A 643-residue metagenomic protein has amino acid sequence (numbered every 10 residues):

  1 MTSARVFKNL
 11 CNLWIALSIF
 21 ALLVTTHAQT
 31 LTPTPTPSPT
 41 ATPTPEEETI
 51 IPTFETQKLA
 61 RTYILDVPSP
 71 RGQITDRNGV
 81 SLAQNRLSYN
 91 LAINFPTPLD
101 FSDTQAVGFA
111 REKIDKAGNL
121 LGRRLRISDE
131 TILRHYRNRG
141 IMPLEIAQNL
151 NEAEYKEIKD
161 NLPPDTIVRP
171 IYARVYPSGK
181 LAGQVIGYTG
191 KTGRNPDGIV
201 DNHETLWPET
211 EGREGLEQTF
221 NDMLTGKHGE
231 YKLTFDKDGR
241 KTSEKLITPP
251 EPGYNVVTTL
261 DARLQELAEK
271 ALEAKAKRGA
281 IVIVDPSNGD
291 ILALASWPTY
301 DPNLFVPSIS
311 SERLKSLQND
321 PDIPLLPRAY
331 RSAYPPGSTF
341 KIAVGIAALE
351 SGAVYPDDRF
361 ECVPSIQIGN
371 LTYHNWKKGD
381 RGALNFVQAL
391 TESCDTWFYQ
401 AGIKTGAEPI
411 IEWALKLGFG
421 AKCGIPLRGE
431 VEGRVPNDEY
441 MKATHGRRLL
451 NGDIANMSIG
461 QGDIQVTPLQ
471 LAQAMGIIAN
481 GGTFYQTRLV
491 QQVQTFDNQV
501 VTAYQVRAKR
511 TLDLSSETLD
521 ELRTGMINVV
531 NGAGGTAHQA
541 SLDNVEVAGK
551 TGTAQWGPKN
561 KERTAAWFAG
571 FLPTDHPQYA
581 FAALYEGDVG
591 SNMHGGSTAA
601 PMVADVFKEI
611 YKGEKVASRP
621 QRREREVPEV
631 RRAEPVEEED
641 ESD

Functional and structural regions predicted by a protein language model:
T2-L17, R625-P628, A633: Short, low-complexity, charge-dense intrinsically disordered segments
L22-T53, R625-V627, R632-V636: Ser/Thr-rich, Proline-interspersed low-complexity disordered segments
R61, D66-P70, H228, K275-G279: Short, small/polar residue-rich loop motifs at catalytic or cofactor-binding pockets
R71, L162, L260, L264 (+2 more regions): Flexible, solvent-exposed loop/hinge segments and secondary-structure transition points
A83, F235-I247, P286-S338, A343-G587 (+3 more regions): Beta-lactam-recognizing serine transpeptidase/beta-lactamase-like catalytic domain environment
A83-S88, A92-I93, T97, D115-R123 (+3 more regions): Small/polar-residue-rich segments within soluble enzyme cores
P143, R240-G279: Conserved, well-ordered alpha-helix/loop/beta-strand core segments that scaffold catalytic motifs
